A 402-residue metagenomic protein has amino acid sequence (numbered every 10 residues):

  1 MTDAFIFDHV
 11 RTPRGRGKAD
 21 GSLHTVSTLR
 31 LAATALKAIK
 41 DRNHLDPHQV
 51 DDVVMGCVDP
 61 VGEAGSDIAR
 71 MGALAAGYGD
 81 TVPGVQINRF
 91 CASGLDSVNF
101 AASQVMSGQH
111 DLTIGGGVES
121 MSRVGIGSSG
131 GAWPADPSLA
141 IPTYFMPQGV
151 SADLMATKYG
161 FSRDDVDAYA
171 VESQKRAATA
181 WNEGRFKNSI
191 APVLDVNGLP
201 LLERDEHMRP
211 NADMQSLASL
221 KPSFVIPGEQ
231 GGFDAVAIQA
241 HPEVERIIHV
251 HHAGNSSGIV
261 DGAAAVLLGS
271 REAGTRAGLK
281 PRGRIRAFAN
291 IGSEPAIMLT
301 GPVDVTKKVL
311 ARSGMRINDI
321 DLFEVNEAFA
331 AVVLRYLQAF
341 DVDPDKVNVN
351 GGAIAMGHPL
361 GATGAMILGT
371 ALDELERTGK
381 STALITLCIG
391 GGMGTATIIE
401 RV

Functional and structural regions predicted by a protein language model:
M1-G17: N-terminal amphipathic/basic leader segments beginning at the initiator methionine
V10-P13, H24-T34, R42, A168-R271 (+2 more regions): N-terminal extracellular/periplasmic Venus flytrap/periplasmic-binding protein-like
R14-K37, D41, D59-G62, V85-N99 (+10 more regions): Active-site pocket-shaping loop/turn-to-helix segments
S22-T113, V118-P134, S138, I190-R204 (+2 more regions): Conserved beta-ketoacyl condensing-enzyme motif
V26-S27, C57-H110, G131, T143-V150 (+4 more regions): Conserved catalytic cysteine-centered active-site region of acyl-thioester-dependent Claisen-condensing enzymes
I87-V118, A156-F186, A265-E272, P359-K380 (+1 more regions): Active-site-proximal alpha-helical scaffold in enzymes
D153, S189, V196, R286-A355: Active-site pocket-lining segment
